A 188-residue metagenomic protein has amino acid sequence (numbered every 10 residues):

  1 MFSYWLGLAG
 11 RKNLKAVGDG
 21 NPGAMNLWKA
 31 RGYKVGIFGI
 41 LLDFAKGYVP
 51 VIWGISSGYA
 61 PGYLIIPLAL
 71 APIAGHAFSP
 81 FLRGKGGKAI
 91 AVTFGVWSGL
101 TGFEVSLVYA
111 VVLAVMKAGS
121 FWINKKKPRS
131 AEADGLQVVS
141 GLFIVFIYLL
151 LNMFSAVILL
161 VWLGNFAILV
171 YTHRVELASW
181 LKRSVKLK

Functional and structural regions predicted by a protein language model:
F2-G36, G86, A178-K188: Cytosolic, membrane-interface loops and tails of multi-pass inner-membrane proteins
S3, G7, L42, K46 (+8 more regions): Alpha-helical transmembrane segments in multi-pass membrane proteins
S3-L6, A74-G84, M116-P128, H173-W180: C-terminal ends of transmembrane helices
N13-G23, P80-F94, K126-S140: Short, non-helical or kinked segments that cap or interrupt transmembrane helices
W28-R31, G54-S57, G75, I90-I123 (+1 more regions): Interfacial segments of multi-pass membrane proteins
A45, V49-P67, S98-V105, L149-V161: Helix-coil boundary and interhelical linker segments in multi-pass alpha-helical membrane proteins
V105-V111, A131-G141, M153-N165: Loop-to-transmembrane alpha-helix initiation sites
I158-K188: Long hydrophobic alpha-helical segments typical of transmembrane helices together with their membrane-interfacial
